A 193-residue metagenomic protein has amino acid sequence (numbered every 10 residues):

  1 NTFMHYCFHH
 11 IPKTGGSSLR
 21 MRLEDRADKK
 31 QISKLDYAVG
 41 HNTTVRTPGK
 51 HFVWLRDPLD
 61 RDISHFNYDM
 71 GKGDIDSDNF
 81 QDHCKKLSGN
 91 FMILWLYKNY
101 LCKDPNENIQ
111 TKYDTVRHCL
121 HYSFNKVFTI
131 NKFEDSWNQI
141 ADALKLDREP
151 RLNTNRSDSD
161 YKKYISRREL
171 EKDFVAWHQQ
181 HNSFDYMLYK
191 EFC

Functional and structural regions predicted by a protein language model:
N1-C193: Membrane-interface amphipathic segments in extracytoplasmic regions
